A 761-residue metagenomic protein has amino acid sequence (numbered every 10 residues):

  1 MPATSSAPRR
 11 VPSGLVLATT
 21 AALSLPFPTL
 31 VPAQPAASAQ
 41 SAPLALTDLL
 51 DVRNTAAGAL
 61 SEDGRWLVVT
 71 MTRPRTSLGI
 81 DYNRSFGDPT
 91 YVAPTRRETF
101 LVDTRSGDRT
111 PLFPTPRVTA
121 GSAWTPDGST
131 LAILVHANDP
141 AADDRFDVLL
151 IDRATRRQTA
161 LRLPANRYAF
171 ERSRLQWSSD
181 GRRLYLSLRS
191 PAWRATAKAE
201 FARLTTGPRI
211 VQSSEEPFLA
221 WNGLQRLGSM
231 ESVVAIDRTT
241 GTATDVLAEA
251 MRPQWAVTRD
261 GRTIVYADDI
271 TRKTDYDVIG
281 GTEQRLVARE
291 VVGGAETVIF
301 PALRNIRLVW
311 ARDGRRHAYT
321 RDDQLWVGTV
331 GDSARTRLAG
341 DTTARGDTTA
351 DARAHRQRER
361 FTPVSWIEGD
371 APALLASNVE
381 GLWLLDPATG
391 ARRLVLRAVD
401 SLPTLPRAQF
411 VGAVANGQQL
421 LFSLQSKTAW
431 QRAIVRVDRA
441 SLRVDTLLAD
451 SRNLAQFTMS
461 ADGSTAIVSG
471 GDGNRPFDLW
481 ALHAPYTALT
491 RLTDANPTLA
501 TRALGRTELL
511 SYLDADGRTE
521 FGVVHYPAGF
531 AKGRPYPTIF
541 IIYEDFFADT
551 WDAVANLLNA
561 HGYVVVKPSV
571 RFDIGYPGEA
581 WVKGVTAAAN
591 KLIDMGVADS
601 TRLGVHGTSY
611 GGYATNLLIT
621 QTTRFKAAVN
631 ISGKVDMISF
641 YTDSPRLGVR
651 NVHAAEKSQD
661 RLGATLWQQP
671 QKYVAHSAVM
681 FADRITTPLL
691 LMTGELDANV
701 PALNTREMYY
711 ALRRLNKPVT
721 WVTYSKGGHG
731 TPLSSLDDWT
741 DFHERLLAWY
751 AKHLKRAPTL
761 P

Functional and structural regions predicted by a protein language model:
A37-R53, G107, R238-G241: A short helix->beta-strand "capping" segment at the edge of beta-propeller domains
V52-T70, P116-A137, L163-R194, I210 (+11 more regions): Conserved beta-propeller blade repeats
T70-G79, E231-S232, Q254, A408-G412 (+6 more regions): Non-catalytic accessory segments flanking enzyme active sites
T72-F100, L188-V234, D269-V287, G340-G346 (+2 more regions): Predominantly five- to eight-bladed beta-propeller fold
P74, T104, P114, W551 (+2 more regions): Active-site-proximal cap/loop segments of hydrolase catalytic domains
L78-G79, R96-E98, A142-L149, W193-K198 (+6 more regions): Structural motif
D103-G107, D152-R156, D237-G241, E290-G294 (+4 more regions): Short loop/turn segments that connect beta-strands within beta-propeller blades
Y526, G533-E544: Short beta-strand element of the alpha/beta-hydrolase
